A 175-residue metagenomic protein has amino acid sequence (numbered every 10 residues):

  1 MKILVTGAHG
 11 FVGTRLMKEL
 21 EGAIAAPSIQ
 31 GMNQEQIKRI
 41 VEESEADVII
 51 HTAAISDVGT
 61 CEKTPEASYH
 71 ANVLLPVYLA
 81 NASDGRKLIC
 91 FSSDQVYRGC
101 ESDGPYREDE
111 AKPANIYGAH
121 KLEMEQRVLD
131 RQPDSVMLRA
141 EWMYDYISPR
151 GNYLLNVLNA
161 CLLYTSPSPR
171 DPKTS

Functional and structural regions predicted by a protein language model:
I3-E19: N-terminal Rossmann NAD(P)H-binding glycine-rich loop of SDR-like oxidoreductase domains
G22-I40: Adenosine-cofactor binding site in Rossmann-like domains, unifying the SAM/SAH pocket of S-adenosylmethionine-dependent
Q34, K38-A71: NAD(P)H-binding glycine-rich loop region in Rossmannoid oxidoreductase-like domains and their noncatalytic homologs
K63-I89, L122: NAD(P)-cofactor binding segment of oxidoreductase domains
V77-A114: Conserved Rossmann-fold NAD(P)-dependent oxidoreductase catalytic core, especially the SDR/UDP-sugar
A114-V136: Active-site Tyr-X1-5-Lys
Y144-N156, L162-L163: Glycine/proline-rich active-site loop of Rossmann-fold NAD(P)-dependent oxidoreductases
Y164-D171: Conserved small/polar residues in nucleotide/adenosyl-binding loops
